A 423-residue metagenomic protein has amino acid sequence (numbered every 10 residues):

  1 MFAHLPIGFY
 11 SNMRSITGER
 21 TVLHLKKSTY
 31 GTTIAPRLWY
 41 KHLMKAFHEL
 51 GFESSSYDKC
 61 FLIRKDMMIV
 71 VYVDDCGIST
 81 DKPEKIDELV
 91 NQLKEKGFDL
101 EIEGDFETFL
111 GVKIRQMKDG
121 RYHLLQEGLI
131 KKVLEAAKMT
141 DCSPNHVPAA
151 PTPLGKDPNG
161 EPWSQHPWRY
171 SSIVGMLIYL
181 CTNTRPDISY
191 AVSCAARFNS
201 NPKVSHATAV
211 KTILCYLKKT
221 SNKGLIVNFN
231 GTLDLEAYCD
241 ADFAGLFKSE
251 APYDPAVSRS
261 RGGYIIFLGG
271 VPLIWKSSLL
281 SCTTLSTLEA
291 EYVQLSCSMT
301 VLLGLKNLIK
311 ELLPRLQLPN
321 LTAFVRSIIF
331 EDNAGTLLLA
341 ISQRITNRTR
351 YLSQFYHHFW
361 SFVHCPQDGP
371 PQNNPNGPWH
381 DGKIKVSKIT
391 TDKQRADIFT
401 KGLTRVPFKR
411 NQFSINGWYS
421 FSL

Functional and structural regions predicted by a protein language model:
M1, T17-Q92, Q165-Y190, D242-G245 (+2 more regions): Conserved pre-motif C helix in the palm subdomain of viral-like polymerases
M1-I7, G120, M139: Amphipathic alpha-helical blocks
F2-H4, H24, L62, V70-Y72 (+7 more regions): Beta-strand cores of modular interaction/reader domains in eukaryotic scaffold and signaling proteins, especially PDZ
S55-K59, V71-V73, E103-L110, T232 (+2 more regions): Short Gly/Ser/Thr- and Asp/Glu-enriched loop/turn motifs at secondary-structure junctions
R64-K65, L110, G269: Short strand-coil-strand connectors
N91-I102: A common structural junction motif
I102-E127, F330-T336: Short, conserved secondary-structure transition motifs
R121, L129-L423: Divalent metal-binding acidic/histidine catalytic loops
